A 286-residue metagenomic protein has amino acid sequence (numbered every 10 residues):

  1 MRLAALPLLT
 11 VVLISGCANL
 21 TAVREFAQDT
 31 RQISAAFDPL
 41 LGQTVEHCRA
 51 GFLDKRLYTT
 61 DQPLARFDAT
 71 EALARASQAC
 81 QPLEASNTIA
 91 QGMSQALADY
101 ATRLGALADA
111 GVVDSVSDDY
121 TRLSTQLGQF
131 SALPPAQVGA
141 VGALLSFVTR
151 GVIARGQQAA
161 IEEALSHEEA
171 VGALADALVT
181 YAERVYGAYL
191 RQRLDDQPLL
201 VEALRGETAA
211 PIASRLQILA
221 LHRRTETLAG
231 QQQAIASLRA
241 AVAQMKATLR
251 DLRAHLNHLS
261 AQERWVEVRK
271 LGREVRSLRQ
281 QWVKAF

Functional and structural regions predicted by a protein language model:
M1-L6: Bacterial N-terminal signal peptides that target proteins for export
L13-G16: C-terminal motif of bacterial Sec signal peptides marking the signal peptidase cleavage site
A18, A22-E25, D29-Q32, Q78-G92 (+10 more regions): Non-transmembrane, amphipathic alpha-helical segments
T21-Q137: N-terminal Sec/ER secretory leader and immediately downstream segment of secreted/extracellular precursors
S34-L41, V45, A101-L104, A108 (+7 more regions): A structural signal for well-ordered alpha-helices, especially hydrophobic packing surfaces of coiled-coils
E71-L107, L123-Q126, A143-G151, H222-L259: Long, amphipathic, charge-rich alpha-helical segments that form helical bundles/coiled-coils
L127-Q244: Extended amphipathic alpha-helical interaction segments
Q244-F286: Hydrophilic extracytoplasmic domains
